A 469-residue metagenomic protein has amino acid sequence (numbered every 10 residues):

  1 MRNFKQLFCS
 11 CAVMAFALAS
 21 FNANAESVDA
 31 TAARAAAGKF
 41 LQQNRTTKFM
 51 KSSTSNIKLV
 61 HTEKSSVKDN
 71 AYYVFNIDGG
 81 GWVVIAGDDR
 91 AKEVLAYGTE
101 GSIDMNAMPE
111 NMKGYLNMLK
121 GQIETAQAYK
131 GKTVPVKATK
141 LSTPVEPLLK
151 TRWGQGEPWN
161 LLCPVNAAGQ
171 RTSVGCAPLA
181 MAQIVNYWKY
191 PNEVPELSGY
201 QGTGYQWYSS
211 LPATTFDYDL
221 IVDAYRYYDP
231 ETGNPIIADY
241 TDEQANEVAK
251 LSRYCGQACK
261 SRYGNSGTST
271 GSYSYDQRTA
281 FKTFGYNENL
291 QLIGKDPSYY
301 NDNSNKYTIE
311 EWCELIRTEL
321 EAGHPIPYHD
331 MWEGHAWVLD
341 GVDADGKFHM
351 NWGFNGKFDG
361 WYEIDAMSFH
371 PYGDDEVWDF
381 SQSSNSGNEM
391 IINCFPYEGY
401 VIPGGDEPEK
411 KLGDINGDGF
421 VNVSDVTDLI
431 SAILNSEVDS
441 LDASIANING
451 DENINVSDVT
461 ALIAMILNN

Functional and structural regions predicted by a protein language model:
M1-C11: Bacterial N-terminal signal peptides that target proteins for export
S10-A19: Bacterial N-terminal signal peptides
F21-A25: Sec/Tat signal peptide C-region and signal peptidase I cleavage site
S27-V67, V83, D89-E157, C163 (+2 more regions): Cys-His-centered catalytic/binding microenvironment captured across papain-like cysteine peptidases and homologous
V60-G79, N287-N351: Active-site-adjacent substructure of cysteine-protease-like catalytic cores
V74-N76, V83-V84, A96, G175-N186 (+6 more regions): Structural recognition of the beta-strand scaffold that forms the well-ordered cores of secreted hydrolase catalytic
A91-G271: Active-site-adjacent structural segments surrounding the nucleophilic cysteine of cysteine proteases and isopeptidases
P403-N469: Cellulosome-associated attachment modules in secreted, modular CAZymes
